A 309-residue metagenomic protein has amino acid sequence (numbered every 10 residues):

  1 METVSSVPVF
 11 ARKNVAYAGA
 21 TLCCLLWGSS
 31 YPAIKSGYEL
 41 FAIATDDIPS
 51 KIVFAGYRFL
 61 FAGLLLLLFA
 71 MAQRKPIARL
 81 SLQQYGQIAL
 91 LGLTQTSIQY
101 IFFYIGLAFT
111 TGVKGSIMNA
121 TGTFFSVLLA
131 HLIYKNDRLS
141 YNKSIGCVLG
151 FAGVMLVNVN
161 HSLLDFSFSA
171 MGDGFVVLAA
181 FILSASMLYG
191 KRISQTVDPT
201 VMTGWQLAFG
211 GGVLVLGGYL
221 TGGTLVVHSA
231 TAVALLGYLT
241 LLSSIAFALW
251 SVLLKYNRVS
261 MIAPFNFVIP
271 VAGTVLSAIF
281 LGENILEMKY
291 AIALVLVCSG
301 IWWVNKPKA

Functional and structural regions predicted by a protein language model:
M1-V53, L93, D165-R192, G212 (+2 more regions): Glycine-/small-residue-enriched transmembrane alpha-helix faces in small-molecule transporters and effluxers
R12-Y17, D47-S50, L80-Y85, V159-I182 (+2 more regions): Juxtamembrane helix-entry segments on the extracytoplasmic side of multipass membrane proteins
G28, P32, L60, G92-S97 (+7 more regions): Hydrophobic/small/kink-forming positions within alpha-helical transmembrane segments of polytopic membrane proteins
G37, F54, G106, L132-L139 (+6 more regions): Hydrophobic/aromatic residues within transmembrane alpha-helices of multi-pass small-molecule transporters
L40-Q95, F125-L129, I182-S186, T203-T221: Transmembrane alpha-helices of multi-pass small-molecule transport proteins
Y57, T96, K114-T121, Y189-G212 (+1 more regions): Helix-helix packing/entry segments at the starts of transmembrane helices
L66, L128-L129, Y141-N160, F267 (+2 more regions): Hydrophobic transmembrane alpha-helices of multi-pass small-molecule transport proteins
M71-G115, N119, L156, L239-N257: Specific transmembrane alpha-helical segments of multi-pass solute transporters/efflux pumps, especially DMT/EamA
